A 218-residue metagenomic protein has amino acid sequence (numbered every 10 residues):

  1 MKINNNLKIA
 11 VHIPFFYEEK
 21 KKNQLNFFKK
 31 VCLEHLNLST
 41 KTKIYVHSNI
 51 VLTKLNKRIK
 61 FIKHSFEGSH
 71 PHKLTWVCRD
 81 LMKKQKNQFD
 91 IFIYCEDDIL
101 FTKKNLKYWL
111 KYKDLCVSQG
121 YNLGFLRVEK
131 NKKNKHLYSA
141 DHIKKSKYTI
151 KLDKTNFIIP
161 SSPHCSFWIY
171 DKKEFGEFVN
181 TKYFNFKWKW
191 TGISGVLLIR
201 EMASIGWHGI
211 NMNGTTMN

Functional and structural regions predicted by a protein language model:
M1-K30: N-proximal low-complexity "stem/linker" segments adjacent to membrane-targeting elements
F16-K22, V51-T53, D98-T102, K130: Short acidic, S/G/P-rich loop/turn micro-motifs used as interaction or catalytic elements
F27-T42: Short, acidic, metal-binding catalytic loop of nucleotide-sugar glycosyltransferases
K41-I50: Short, hydrophobic beta-strand segments that form beta-sheet elements in well-ordered domains
I50-D90: Active-site-proximal specificity loops/subdomain of glycosyltransferases
F89-L100: Short beta-strand-to-loop acidic/aromatic patch adjacent to the donor-nucleotide binding site
T102-K189: Conserved catalytic core of nucleotide-sugar-dependent glycosyltransferases
K172, N180-N218: C-terminal catalytic/acceptor-binding lobe
